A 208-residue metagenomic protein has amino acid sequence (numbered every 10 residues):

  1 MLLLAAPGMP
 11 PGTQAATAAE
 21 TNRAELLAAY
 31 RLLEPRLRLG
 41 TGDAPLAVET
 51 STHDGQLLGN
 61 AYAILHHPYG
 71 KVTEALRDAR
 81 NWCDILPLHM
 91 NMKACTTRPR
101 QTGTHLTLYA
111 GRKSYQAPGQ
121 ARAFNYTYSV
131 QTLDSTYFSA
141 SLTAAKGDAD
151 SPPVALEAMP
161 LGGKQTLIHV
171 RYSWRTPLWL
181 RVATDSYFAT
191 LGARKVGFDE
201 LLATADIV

Functional and structural regions predicted by a protein language model:
L4-G12: C-terminal segment of classical bacterial N-terminal signal peptides
A15-G42, L46-A47, T52, T143-A145 (+2 more regions): Terminal "cap-and-tail" regions of soluble proteins that handle hydrophobic small molecules
A15-H105, G111-P118, V208: Hydrophobic ligand-binding cavity/cleft-lining segments
Q56, N91-P153, P160, S173-R175: Glycine-rich portal/gate segments that line the openings of hydrophobic small-molecule binding cavities
Y62-I64, S129, E157: Generic structural detector for well-ordered beta-strands
A79-R80, Q120, F188-L191: Surface-exposed flexible segments
L86-M90, P99, A121, V130-D134 (+3 more regions): Glycine-rich loops and low-complexity Gly/Arg-rich segments that provide flexible linkers or classic glycine-based
